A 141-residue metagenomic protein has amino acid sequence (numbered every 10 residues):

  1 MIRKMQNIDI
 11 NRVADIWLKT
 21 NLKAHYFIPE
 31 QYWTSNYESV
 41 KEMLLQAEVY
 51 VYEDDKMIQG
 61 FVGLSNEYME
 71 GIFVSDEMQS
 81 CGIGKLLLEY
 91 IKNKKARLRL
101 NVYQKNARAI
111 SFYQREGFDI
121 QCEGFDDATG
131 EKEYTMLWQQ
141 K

Functional and structural regions predicted by a protein language model:
M1-D15: A short beta-loop-alpha structural element at the N-terminal edge of CoA-dependent acyl/N-acetyltransferase catalytic
D15-K41: Conserved GNAT-fold acetyl-CoA-binding loop/helix
S39-V51, Y68: A short helix-loop-beta-strand connector motif used in the catalytic cores of GNAT acetyltransferases and, in some
E48-G60: Conserved beta-hairpin
Y68-Q79, V102-Y103: A short, internal acetyl-CoA/4′-phosphopantetheine-binding micro-motif in the GNAT/acyltransferase core
S80-N93, S111-R115: Conserved acetyl-CoA-binding loop-helix of GNAT-fold acetyltransferases
N93-K105: Conserved GNAT acetyl-CoA-binding A-motif
Q114-E123: Conserved acetyl-CoA-binding loop of GNAT-fold acetyltransferases
